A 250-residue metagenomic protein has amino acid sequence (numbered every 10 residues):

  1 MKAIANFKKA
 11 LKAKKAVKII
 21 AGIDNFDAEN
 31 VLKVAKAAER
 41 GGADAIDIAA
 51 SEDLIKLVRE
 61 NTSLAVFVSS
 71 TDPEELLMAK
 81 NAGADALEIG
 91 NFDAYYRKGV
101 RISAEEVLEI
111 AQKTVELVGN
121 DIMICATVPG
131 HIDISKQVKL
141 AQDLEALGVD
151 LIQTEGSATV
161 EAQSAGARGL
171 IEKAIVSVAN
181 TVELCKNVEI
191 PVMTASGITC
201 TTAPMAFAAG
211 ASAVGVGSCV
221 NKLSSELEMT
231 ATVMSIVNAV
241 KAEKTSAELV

Functional and structural regions predicted by a protein language model:
K2-T194, T199-V250: Alpha/beta enzyme core
